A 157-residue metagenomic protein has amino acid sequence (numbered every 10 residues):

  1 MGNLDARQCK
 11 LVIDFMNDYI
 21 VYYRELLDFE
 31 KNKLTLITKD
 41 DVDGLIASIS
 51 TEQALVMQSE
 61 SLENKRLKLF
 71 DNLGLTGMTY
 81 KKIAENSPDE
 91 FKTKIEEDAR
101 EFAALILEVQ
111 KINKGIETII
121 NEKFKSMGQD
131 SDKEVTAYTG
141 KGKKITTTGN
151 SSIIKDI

Functional and structural regions predicted by a protein language model:
M1-N3, V135-T136: Short alpha-helical hairpin
G2-K82: Extended, charge-rich alpha-helical scaffolding segments
I83-I157: Short terminal interaction segments
